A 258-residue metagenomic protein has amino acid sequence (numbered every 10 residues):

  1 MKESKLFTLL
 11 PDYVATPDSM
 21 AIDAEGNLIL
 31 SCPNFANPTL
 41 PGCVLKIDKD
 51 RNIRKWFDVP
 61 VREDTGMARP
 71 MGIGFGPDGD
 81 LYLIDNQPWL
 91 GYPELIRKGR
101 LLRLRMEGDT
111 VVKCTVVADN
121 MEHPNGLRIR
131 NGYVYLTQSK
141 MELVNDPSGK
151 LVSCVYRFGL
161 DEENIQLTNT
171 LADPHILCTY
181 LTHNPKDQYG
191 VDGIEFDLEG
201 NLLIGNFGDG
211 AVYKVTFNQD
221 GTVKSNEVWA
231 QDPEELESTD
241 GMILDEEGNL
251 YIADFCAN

Functional and structural regions predicted by a protein language model:
M1, I22-E25, A36, L40-F57 (+10 more regions): Flexible "stalk/tail and boundary" regions
M1-V14: A short helix->beta-strand "capping" segment at the edge of beta-propeller domains
K5-T8, R54-P60, V112-D119, Q166-Y180 (+1 more regions): Beta-propeller fold detector
D12-N27, L40-P41, P60-L81, Q87-W89 (+4 more regions): Beta-rich, blade/repeat-based domains predominating in secreted/periplasmic proteins but also intracellular
L30-S31: N-terminal signal-anchor transmembrane alpha helix
F35-P41, P88-G99, L143-S153, F207-D209 (+1 more regions): Short, solvent-exposed loop/turn segments at conserved positions within beta-propeller repeat blades
N125, G210, N258: Glycine-centered loop/turn positions within well-structured domains that cap or flank conserved ligand/cofactor-binding
S139-T182, G205-N218, S225-D232: Histidine/lysine/aspartate-rich catalytic loop segments that bind and position anionic ligands
